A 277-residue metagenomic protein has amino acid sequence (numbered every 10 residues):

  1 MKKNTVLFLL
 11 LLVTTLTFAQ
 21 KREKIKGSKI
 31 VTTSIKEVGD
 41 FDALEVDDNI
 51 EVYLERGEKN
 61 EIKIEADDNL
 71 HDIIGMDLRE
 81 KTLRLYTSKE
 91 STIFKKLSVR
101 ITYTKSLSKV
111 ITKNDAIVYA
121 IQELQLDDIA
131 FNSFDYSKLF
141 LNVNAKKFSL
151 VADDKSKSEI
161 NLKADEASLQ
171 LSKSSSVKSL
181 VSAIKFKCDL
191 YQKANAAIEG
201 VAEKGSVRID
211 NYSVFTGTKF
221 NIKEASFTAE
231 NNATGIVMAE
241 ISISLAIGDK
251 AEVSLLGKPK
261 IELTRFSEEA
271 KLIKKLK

Functional and structural regions predicted by a protein language model:
N4-T5, A19-H71, S88-T102, V118-L124 (+2 more regions): Short acidic/polar N-terminal linker immediately downstream of export determinants
L10-A19: Hydrophobic h-region of N-terminal signal peptides that target proteins for export in Gram-negative bacteria
T15-L16, E61, E262: Residues in and immediately flanking transmembrane alpha helices
D42-L54, R100-I101, L107-L276: Extended, compositionally simple hydrophobic/Ser/Thr-rich segments that build repetitive fibrous architectures
E80-Y86: Short carbohydrate-recognition loop motifs
